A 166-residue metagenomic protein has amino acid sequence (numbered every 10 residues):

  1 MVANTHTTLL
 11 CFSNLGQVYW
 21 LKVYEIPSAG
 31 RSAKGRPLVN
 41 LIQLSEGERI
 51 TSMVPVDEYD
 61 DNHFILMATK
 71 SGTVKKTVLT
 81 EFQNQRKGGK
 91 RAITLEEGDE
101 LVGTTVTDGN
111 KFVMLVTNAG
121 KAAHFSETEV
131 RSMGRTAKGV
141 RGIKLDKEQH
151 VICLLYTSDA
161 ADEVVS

Functional and structural regions predicted by a protein language model:
M1-E81, Q85-R86, E97, V102 (+2 more regions): Duplex nucleic acid-engaging cores and interfaces of nucleic-acid transaction enzymes
E81-K87, A123-K138: Extended intrinsically disordered, low-complexity coil regions enriched in Ser, Thr, Gly, Ala and often Pro
T94-L101, K144-E148: Elongated, amphipathic alpha-helices that form coiled-coils and helical stalk/scaffold elements used
V106-D108: Membrane-topology segments of multi-pass transport proteins
H150-C153: Intrinsic, low-complexity N-terminal interaction/targeting segments
Y156-S166: Single conserved hydrophobic/aromatic residue that forms the stacking wall/gate of nucleotide- or nucleobase-binding
